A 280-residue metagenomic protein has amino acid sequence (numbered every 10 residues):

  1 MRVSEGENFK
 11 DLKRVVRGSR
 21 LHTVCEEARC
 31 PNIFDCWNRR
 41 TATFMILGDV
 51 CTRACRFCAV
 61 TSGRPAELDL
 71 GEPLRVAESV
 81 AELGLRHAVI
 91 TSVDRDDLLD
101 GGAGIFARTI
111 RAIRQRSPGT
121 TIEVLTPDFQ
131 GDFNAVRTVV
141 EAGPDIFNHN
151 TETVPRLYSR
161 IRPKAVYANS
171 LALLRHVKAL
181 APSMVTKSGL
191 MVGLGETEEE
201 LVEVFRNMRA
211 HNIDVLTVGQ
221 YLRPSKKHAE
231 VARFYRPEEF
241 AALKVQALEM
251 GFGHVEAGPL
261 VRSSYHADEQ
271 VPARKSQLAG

Functional and structural regions predicted by a protein language model:
M1-T43, L74, E78, R108-G119 (+2 more regions): Auxiliary Fe-S-binding modules of radical SAM enzymes
P31, T52, P155: Nucleotide phosphate-binding site architecture
D35-E72: Canonical Radical SAM [4Fe-4S] cluster-binding loop centered on the CxxxCxxC motif and its immediate flanking residues
I46-L47, V124, A257: Small/polar loops that bind or transfer phosphate-bearing groups
V50, A54, A59, G84 (+4 more regions): Conserved functional loop/turn residues at catalytic and ligand-binding sites
A54, L98, L157, K226 (+1 more regions): Glycine/Thr-rich phosphate-binding loops of Rossmann-like dinucleotide-binding domains
A59-V76, V80-F133, V139-L173, K187 (+2 more regions): Core AdoMet radical
